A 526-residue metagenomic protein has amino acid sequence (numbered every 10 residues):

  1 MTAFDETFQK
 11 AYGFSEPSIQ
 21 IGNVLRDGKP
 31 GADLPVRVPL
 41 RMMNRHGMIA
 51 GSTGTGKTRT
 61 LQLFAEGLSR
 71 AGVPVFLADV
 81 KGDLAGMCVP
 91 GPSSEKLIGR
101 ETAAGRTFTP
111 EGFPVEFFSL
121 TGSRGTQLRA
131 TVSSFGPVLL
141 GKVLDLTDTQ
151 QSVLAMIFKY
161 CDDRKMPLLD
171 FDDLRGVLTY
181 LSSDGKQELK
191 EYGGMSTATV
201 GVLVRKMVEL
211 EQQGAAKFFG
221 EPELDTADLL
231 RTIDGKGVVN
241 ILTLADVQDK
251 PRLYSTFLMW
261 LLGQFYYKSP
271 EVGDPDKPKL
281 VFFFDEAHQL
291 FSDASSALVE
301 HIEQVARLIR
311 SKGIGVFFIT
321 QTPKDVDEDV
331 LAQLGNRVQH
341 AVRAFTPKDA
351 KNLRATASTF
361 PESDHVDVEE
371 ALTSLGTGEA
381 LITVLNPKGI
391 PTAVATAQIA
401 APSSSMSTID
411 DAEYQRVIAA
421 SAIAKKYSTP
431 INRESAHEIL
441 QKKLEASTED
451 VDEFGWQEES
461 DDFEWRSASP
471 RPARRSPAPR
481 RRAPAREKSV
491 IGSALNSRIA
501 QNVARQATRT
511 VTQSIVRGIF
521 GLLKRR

Functional and structural regions predicted by a protein language model:
M1-A3, T7-G13, L25, Q127-S133 (+1 more regions): Conserved P-loop NTPase motor module
M1-S52, R59-A71, V75-A104, P110 (+3 more regions): Basic- and hydrophobic-enriched, low-structure N-terminal and domain-boundary segments that flank ATP-binding catalytic
T2-A3, L63-A65, C88-T107, Q304-I390: Conserved ATP-driven motor cores of ASCE-family P-loop NTPases powering translocation/secretion/packaging/pilus
I21-M48, G220-N240, K277, L290-V299 (+2 more regions): Active-site-adjacent "gating/activation" loops or surface patches in catalytic cores
R26, N44, K81-A85, T121-G125 (+7 more regions): Conserved nucleotide-binding/hydrolysis micro-motifs of P-loop NTPases
I49, V75-A78, S119, L242 (+4 more regions): Structural recognition of the conserved hydrophobic beta-strand(s) that form the central parallel beta-sheet of P-loop
E66-G67, V73-P74, G82-Q304, S374-L375 (+1 more regions): P-loop NTPase motor domains
E487, I491, L495-I519, L523: Membrane-active amphipathic alpha-helices enriched in small hydrophobic residues
